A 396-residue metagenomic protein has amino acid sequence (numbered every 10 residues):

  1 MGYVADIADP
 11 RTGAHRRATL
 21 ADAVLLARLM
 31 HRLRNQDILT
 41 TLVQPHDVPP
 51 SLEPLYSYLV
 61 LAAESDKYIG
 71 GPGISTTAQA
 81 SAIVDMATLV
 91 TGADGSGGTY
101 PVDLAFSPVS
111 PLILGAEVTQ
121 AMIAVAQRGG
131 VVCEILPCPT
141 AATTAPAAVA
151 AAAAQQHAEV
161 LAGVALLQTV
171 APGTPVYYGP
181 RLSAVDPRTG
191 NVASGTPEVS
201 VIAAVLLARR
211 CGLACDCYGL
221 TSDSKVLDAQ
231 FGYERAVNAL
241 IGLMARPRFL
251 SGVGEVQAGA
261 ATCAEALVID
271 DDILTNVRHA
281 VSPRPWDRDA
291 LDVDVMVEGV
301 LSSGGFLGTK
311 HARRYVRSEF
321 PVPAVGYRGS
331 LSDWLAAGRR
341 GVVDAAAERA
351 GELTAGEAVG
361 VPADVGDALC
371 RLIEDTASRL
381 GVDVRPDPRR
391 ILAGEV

Functional and structural regions predicted by a protein language model:
M1-G2, D22, H31, T275-N276: Short juxta-domain linker segments that transition from a proline/glycine-rich, charged coil into a short amphipathic
M1-P10: Glycine-rich, N-terminal phosphate-binding loop and its surrounding beta-alpha-beta segment
A14-R248: Helix-rich catalytic cores of soluble enzyme domains
R16-T19, G115, C263, D287 (+1 more regions): A diffuse structural propensity rather than consistent per-protein peaks
P101, T140, L182-V185, C215-G219 (+3 more regions): Short acidic (Asp/Glu) and glycine-rich catalytic loops that position anionic groups and cofactors
A204-G308: Hydrophobic alpha-helical bundle architecture
E265-V396: Catalytic-core signal marking the mid-to-C-terminal active-site face
